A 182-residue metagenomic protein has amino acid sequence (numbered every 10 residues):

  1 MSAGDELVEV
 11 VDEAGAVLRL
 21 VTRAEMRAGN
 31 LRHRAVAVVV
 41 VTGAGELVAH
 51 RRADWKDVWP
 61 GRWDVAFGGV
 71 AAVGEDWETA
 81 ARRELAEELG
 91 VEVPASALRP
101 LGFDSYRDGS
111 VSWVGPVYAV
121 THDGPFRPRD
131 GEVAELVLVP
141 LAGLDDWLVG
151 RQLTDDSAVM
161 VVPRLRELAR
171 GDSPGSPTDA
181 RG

Functional and structural regions predicted by a protein language model:
S2-A37, G43: Acidic, metal-coordinating catalytic segment for phosphate/diphosphate chemistry, firing primarily on the Nudix
E6, R34-V36, F67, V114 (+1 more regions): Residues that flank catalytic or metal-binding motifs in active/ligand-binding sites
V10, V40, A49, A119-V120 (+1 more regions): Conserved hydrophobic "DFG−1" position in protein kinase catalytic cores
T22-A24, G61, V73, P100-G182: Nudix hydrolase/Nudix homology domain
A28-N30, D57, D108-S110: Short glycine/serine/proline-enriched coil/turn segments at secondary-structure junctions
A35-G69: A glycine-rich, hydrophobic loop/mini-helix early in the fold
V48-A49, A66-R99: The catalytic Nudix box helix
